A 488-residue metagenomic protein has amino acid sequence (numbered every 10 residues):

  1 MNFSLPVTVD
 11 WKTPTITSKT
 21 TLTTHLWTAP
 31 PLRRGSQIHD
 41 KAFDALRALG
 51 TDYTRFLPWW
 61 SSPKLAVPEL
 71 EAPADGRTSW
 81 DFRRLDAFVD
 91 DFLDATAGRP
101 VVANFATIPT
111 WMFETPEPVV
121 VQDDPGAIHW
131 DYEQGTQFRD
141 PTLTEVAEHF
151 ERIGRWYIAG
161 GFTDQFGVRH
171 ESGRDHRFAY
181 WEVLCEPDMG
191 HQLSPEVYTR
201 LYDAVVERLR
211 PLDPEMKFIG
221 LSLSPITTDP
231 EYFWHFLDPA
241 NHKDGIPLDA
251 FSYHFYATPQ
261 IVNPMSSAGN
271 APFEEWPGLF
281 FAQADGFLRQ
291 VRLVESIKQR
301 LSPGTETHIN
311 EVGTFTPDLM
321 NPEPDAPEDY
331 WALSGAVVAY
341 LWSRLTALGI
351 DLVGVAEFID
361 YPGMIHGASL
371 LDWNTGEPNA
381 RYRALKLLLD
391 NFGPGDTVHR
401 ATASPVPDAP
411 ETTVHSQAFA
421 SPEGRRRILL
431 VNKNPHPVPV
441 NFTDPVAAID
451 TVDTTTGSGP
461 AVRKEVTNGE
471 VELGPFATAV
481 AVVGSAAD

Functional and structural regions predicted by a protein language model:
M1-L49: Mature N-terminal, pre-catalytic/accessory segment of carbohydrate-active enzymes
T24, F92, I153, W181 (+7 more regions): Conserved, mostly hydrophobic/aromatic
L49-F280: Substrate-binding cleft and catalytic face of glycoside hydrolase catalytic domains, especially the flexible beta-alpha
F162-G173, V206-E231, G286-V291, E295-T316 (+1 more regions): Aromatic-lined carbohydrate-recognition surfaces of secreted/lumenal glycan-active proteins
Y256-N321, G376: Glycoside hydrolase catalytic-domain groove-lining segments
I309-F392, D396-T413: Aromatic/acidic polysaccharide-binding cleft in carbohydrate-active enzymes
P407-V446, F476-A479: Carbohydrate-binding surface patches
R463-D488: C-terminal beta-strand-rich structural cap/linker in extracellular carbohydrate-active enzymes
